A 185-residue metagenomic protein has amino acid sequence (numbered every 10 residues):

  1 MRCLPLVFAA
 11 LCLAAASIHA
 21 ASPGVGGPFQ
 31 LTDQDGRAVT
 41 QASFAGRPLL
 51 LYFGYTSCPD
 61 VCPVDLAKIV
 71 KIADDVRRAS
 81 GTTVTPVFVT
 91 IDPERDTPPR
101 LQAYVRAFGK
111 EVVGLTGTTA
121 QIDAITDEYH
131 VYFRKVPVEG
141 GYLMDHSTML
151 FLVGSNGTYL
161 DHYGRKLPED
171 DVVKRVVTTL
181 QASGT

Functional and structural regions predicted by a protein language model:
M1-V7: Bacterial N-terminal signal peptides that target proteins for export
A15-S17: N-terminal signal peptide c-region/cleavage motif recognized by signal peptidases
F29-L49: A short beta-strand-turn-helix
A42-D65, I69: Short active-site neighborhood of thiol/selenol oxidoreductases, capturing the structured segment around
P48, G54-Y55, A73-S80, V105-F108 (+5 more regions): Sec/Tat-exported extracytoplasmic proteins
L50-L51, P86, L150: Hydrophobic beta-strand anchors of alpha/beta hydrolase catalytic cores
V64-I125: Structural microenvironment flanking redox-active thiols in thiol-disulfide oxidoreductases
Q121-R175: Thiol/disulfide oxidoreductase modules built on the thioredoxin-like
